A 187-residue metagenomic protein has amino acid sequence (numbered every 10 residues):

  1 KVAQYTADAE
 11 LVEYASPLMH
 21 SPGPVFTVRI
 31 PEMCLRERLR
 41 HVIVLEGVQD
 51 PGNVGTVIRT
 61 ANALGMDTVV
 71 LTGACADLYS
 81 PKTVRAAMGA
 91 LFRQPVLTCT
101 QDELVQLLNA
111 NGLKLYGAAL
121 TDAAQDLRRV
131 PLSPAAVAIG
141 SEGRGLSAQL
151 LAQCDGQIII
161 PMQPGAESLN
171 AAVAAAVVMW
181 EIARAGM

Functional and structural regions predicted by a protein language model:
K1-P51: Arg/Lys-rich RNA-binding interfaces used to dock onto structured RNA substrates
A7-D8, E46, T72-G73, P95 (+1 more regions): Short beta->alpha connector loops at strand-helix junctions that form conserved, small/polar/Pro-enriched
F26, T60-L64, C75-L91, A148-M187: Structured adenosyl-cofactor binding patch, chiefly the S-adenosyl-L-methionine
L39-D77: Internal active-site segments that recognize and position negatively charged phosphoryl groups and nucleotide moieties
D67-A110, K114: Histidine/lysine/aspartate-rich catalytic loop segments that bind and position anionic ligands
Y116-A166, N170: Active-site/ligand-binding-proximal alpha/beta "capping" segment
